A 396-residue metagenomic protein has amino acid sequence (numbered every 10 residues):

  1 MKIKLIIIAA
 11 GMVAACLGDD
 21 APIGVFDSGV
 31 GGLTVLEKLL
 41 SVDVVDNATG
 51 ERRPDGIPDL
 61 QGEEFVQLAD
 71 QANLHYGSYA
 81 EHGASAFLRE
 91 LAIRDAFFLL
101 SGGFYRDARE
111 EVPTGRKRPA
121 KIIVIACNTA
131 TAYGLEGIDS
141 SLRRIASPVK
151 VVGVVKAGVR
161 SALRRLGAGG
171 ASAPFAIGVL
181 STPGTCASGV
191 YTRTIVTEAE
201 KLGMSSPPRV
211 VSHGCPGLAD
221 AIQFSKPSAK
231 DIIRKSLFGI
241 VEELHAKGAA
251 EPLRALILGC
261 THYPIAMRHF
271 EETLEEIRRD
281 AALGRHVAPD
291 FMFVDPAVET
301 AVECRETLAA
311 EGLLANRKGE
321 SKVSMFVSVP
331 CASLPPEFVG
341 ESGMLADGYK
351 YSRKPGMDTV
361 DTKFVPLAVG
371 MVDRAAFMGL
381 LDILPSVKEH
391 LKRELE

Functional and structural regions predicted by a protein language model:
K2-I8: Sec-dependent signal peptide recognition, specifically the positively charged N-region followed immediately by
V13-E396: Non-catalytic structural scaffold of enzyme domains
